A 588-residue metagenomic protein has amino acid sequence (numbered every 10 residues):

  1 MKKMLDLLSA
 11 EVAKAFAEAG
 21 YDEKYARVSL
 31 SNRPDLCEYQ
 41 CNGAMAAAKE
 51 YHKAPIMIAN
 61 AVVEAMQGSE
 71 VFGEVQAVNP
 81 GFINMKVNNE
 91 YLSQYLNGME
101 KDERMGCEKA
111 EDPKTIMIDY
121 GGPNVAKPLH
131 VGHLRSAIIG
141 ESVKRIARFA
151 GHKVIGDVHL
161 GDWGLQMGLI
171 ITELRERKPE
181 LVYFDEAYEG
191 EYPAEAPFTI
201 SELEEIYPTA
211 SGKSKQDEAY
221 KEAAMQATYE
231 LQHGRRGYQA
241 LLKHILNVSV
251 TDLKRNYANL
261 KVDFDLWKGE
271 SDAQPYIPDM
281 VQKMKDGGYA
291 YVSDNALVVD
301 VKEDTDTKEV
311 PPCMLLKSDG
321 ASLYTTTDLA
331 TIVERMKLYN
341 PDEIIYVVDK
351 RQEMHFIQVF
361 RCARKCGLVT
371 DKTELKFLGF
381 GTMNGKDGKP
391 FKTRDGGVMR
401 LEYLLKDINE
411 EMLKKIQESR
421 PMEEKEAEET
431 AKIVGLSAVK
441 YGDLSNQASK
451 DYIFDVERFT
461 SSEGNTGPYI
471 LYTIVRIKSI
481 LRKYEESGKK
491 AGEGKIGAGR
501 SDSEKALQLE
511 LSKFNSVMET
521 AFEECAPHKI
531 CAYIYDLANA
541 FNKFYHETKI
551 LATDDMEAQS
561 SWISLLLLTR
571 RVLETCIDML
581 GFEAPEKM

Functional and structural regions predicted by a protein language model:
M1-S93, A110-M588: Non-catalytic interaction-recognition regions
Q94-M99: Short, charged, solvent-exposed linker or helix-capping segments at domain edges/interfaces that act as flexible hinges
K101-A110: Short, charged beta->alpha transition segments
